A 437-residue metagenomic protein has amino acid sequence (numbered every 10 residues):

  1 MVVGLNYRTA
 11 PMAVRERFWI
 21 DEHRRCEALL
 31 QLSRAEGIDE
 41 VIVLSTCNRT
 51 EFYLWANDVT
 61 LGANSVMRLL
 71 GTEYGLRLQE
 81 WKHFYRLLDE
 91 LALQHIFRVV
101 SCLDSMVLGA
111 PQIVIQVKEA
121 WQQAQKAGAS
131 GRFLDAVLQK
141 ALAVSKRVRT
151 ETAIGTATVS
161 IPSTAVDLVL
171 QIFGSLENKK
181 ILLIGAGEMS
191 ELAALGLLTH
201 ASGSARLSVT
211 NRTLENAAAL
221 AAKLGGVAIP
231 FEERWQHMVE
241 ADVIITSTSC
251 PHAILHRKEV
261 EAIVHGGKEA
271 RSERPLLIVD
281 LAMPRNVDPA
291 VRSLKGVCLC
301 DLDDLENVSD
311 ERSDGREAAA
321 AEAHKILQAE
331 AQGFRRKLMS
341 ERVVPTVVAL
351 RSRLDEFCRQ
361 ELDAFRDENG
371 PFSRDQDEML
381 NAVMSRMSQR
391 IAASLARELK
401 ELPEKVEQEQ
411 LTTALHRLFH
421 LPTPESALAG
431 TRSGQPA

Functional and structural regions predicted by a protein language model:
M1-A153, V406-T412, R417-A437: N-terminal ligand-binding/catalytic initiation module
Y7-T9, A13-R25, M189, A193-S202 (+1 more regions): N-terminal loops that bind phosphate or other acidic moieties and the adjacent beta-alpha structural core
R8, R49, D58, S249-H252 (+2 more regions): Short glycine-rich anion-binding loops that position phosphate/pyrophosphate groups of nucleotides and phosphorylated
M106, P111-R147, I154-V159, R316-P422: An accessory alpha-helical subdomain
A141, A153, A157-P162, V166-L198 (+3 more regions): Glycine-rich adenosine-cofactor-binding loop
N216, G226-V260, H265-V279, M283-P284: Rossmann-like NAD(P)-binding element
A217-L220, V239-D242, N307-S313: Short, charged, surface-exposed secondary-structure boundary motifs
E259-F334: Rossmann-fold NAD(P)-binding glycine/threonine-rich loop
